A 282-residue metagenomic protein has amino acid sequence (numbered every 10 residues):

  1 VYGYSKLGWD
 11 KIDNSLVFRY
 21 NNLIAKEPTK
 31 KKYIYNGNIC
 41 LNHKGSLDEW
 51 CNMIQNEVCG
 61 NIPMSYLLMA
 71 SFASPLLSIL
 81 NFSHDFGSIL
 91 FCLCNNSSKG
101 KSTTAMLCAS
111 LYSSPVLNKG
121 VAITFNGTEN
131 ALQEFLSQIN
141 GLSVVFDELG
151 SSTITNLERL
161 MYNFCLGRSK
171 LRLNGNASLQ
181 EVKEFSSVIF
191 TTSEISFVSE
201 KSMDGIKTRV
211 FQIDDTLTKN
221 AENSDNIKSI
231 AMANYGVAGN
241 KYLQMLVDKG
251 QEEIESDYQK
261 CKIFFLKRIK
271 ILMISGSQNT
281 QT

Functional and structural regions predicted by a protein language model:
V1-T282: Phosphate-handling catalytic cores of nucleic-acid transaction enzymes
